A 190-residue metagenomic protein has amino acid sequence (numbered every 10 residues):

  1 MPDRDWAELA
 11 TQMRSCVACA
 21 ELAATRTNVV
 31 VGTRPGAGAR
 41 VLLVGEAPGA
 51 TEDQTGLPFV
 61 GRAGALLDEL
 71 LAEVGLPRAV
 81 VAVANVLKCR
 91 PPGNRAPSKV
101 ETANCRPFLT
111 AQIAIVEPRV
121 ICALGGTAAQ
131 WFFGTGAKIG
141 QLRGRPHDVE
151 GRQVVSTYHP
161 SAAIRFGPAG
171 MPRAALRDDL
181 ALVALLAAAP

Functional and structural regions predicted by a protein language model:
M1-P190: A polyanion-binding, active-site-adjacent surface
